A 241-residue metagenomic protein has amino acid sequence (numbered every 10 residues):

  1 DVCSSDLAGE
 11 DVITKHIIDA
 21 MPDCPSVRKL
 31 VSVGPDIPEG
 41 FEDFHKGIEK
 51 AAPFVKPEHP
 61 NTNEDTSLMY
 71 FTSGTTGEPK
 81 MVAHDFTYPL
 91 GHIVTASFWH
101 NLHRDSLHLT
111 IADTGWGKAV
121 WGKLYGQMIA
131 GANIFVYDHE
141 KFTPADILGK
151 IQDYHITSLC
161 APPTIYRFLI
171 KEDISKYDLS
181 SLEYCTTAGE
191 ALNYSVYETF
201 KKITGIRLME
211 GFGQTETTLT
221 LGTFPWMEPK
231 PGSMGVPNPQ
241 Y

Functional and structural regions predicted by a protein language model:
D1, S5-A8, V12-K15, K80-A83 (+3 more regions): Short beta-strand->loop structural element characteristic of the AMP-binding/adenylate-forming
D1-K46: Structural core segment of the AMP-binding/adenylate-forming
S32, P38-E39, E49-F71, E78 (+2 more regions): Conserved pre-ATP/AMP-binding loop-to-beta segment of ANL
H45-K46, I129, I156-A161, I170-K230: Gly/Ser/Thr-rich phosphate-binding loop
G47-I48, T72, P89, G235: Adenylate-forming
T66, T72-T75, H108, I151 (+4 more regions): Conserved S/T- and glycine-rich ATP-binding loop of Class I adenylate-forming
S67-G91: Conserved AMP-binding A3 loop
L90-L107, T114-T157, E172: Conserved AMP-binding/adenylation subdomain of ANL enzymes
